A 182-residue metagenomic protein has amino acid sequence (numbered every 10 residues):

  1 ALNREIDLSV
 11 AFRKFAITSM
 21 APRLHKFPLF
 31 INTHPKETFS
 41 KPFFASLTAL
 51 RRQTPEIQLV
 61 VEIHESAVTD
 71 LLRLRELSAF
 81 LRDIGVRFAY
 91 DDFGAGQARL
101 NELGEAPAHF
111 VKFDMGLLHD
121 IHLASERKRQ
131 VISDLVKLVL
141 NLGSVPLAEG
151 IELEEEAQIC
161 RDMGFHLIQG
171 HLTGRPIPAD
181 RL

Functional and structural regions predicted by a protein language model:
A1: A short, well-structured catalytic beta-strand-centered motif of the EAL phosphodiesterase domain for c-di-GMP
E5-R75, G150: Catalytic core of bacterial c-di-GMP phosphodiesterases, primarily the EAL and HD-GYP domains, capturing alpha-helical
A16-S19, F43-L50, D70-L81, R99-E102 (+2 more regions): A general structural detector for well-ordered alpha-helical segments in enzyme core domains, enriched
R23-L24, T54-P55, L81, G85 (+2 more regions): A structural signal for short coil/turn segments at secondary-structure junctions
H34-E37, E62-T69, R87-L182: EAL-family c-di-GMP phosphodiesterase catalytic domain
